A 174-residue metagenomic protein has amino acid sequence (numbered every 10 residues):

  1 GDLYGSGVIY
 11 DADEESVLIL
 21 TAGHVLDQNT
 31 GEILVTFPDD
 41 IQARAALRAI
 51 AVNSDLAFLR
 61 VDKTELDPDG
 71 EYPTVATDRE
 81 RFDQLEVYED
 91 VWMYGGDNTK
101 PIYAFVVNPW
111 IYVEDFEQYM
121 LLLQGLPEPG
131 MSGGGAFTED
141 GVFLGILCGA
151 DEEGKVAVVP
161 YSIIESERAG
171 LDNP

Functional and structural regions predicted by a protein language model:
G1-I19, Q42-R44, G133, K155: A conserved glycine-rich beta-strand in the N-terminal activation segment of trypsin-fold
V8, L126-L147: Catalytic nucleophile loop of clan PA
V8-Y10, A46-R48, V107-P109: Conserved positions in beta-strands of structured domains
E14-Y94, T99-Y103: Conserved active-site neighborhood of the chymotrypsin/trypsin-like protease fold
I33, R44-A45, K63-E71, W92 (+1 more regions): C-terminal cap/linker of serine protease catalytic domains
L47-A49, Q124-P127: Short Gly/Pro-enriched turn/cap motifs at secondary-structure boundaries
D55-V61, E114-Q124: Short, solvent-exposed secondary-structure boundary/capping segments
D69-Q118, L126-M131, L147-A157: Flexible, gly/ser-rich surface segments that form the specificity/activation loops bordering the active-site cleft
